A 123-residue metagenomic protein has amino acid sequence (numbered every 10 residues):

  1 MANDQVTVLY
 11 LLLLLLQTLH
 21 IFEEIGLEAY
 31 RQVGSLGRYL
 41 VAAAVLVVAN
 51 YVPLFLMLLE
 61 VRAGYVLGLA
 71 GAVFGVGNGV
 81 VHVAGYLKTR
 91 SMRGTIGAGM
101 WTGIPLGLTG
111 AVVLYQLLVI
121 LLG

Functional and structural regions predicted by a protein language model:
A2-L13, A63-G71: Interfacial segments of alpha-helical transmembrane regions
T7-L19, V73, I104-G110: Alpha-helical transmembrane segments of multi-pass integral membrane proteins
L9-G37: Hydrophobic transmembrane helix segments
G34-R38, V66-A70, R90-G103: Non-cytosolic membrane-interface motifs at loop->transmembrane helix junctions
V41-M57, T102-T109: Core segments of transmembrane alpha-helices that mediate helix-helix packing or line hydrophobic substrate/ligand
Y51-V76: Short alpha-helical packing/oligomerization segments
L58-Y65, G79-A98, Y115-L122: Membrane-helix boundary connector in multi-pass membrane proteins
L67-G85, T102-T109: Hydrophobic alpha-helical membrane segments
